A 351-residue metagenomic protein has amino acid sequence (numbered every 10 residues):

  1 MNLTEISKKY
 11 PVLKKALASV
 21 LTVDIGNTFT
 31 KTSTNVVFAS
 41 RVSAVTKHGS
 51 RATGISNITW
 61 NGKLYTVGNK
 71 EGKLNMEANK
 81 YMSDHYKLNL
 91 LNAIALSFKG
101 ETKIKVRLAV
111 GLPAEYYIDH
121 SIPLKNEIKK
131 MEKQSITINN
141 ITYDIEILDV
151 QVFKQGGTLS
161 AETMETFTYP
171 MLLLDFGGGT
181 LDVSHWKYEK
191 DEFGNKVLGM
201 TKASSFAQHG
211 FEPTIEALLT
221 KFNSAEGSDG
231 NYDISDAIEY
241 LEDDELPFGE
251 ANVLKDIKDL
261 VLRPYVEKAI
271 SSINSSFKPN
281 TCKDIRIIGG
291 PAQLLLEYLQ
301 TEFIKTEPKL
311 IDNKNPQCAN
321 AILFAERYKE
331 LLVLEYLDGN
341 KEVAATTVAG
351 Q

Functional and structural regions predicted by a protein language model:
M1-L173, D191-F211, Y232, D236 (+1 more regions): Nucleotide/phosphate-binding catalytic cleft detector across ATP-hydrolyzing and phosphate-transferring enzymes
L173-K187: Basic (Lys/Arg-enriched) interaction patch that binds polyanionic ligands
K196, P213-S228, N252: Long, charge-rich alpha-helical interaction segments
